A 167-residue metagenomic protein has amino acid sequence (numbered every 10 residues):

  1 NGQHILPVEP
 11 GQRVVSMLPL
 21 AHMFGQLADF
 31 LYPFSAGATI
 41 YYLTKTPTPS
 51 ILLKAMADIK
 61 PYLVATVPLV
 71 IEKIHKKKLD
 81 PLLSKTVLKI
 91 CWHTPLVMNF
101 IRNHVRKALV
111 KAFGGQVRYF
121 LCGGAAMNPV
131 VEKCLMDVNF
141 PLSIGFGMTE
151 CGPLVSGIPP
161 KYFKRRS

Functional and structural regions predicted by a protein language model:
N1-R13, L20-A108, Q116, P141: Conserved AMP-binding/adenylation subdomain of ANL enzymes
V14, P19, V64, F120 (+2 more regions): Conserved S/T- and glycine-rich ATP-binding loop of Class I adenylate-forming
L18-H22, P160-K161: AMP-binding (ANL) adenylation modules
Y41-L43, C122, M127-S167: Conserved ATP-binding loop and adjacent catalytic segment of the adenylate-forming AMP-binding
I101-F113, V117-A125, P129-D137: Alpha/beta-hydrolase fold catalytic core
